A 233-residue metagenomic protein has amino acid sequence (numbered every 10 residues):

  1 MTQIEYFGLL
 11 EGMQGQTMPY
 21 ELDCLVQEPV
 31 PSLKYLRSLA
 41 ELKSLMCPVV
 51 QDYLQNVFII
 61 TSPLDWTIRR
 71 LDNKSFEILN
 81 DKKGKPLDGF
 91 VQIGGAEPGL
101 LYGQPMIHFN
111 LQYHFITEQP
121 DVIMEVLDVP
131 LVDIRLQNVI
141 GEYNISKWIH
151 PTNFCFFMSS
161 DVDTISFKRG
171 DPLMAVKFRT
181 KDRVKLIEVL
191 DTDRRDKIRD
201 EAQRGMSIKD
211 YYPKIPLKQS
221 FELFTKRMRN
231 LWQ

Functional and structural regions predicted by a protein language model:
M1-P151, F157-Q233: Non-catalytic terminal segments and appended small domains
